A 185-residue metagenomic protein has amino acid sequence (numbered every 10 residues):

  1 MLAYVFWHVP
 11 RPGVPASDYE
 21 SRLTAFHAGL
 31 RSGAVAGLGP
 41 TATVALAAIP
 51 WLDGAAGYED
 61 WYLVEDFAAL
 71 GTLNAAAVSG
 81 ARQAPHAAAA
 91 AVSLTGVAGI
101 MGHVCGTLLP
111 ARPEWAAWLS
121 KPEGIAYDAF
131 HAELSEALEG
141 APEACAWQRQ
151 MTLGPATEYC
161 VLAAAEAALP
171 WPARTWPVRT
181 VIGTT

Functional and structural regions predicted by a protein language model:
M1-T185: Macromolecular interaction modules
